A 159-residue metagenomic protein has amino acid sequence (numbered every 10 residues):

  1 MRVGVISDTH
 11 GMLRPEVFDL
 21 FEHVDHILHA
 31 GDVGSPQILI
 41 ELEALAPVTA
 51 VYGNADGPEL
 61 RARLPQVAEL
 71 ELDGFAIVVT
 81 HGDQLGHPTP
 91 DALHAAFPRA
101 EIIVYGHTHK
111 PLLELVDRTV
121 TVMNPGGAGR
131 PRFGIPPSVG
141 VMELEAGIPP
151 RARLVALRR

Functional and structural regions predicted by a protein language model:
M1-V48, D56-E69, G74, I135-S138: N-terminal active-site segment of His-dependent metallophosphoesterases
V5-S7, H26-D32, T49-N54, V79-H81 (+2 more regions): Active-site neighborhood of phospho(di)ester-bond hydrolases with catalytic His/Asp-centered motifs
T9, N54, D83-L85, A128 (+2 more regions): Short, solvent-exposed coil/turn elements at secondary-structure transition points
D19-V24, A46, V78-T80, V104 (+2 more regions): Aromatic-enriched hydrophobic runs in primary sequence
T49, L85-A152: Conserved beta-sheet core of the metallophosphoesterase superfamily
T49-D91, A95-R99: Helix-adjacent hinge/juxtasegments
A152-R159: Short, solvent-exposed aromatic-acidic interface loops
